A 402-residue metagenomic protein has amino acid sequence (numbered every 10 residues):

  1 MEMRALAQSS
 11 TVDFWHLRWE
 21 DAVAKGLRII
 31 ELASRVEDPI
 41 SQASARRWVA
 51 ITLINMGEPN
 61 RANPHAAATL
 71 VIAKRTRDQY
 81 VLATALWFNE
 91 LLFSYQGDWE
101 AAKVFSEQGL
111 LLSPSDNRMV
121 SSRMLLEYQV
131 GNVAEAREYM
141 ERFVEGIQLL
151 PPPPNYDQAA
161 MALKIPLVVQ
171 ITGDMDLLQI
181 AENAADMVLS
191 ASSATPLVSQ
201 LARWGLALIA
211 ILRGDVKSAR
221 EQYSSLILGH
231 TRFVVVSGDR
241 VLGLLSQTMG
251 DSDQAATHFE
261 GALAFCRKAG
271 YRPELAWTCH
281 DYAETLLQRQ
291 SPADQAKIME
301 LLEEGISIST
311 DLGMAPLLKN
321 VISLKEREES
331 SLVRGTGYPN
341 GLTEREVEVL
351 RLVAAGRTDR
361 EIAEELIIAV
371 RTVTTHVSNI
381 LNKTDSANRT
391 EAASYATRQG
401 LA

Functional and structural regions predicted by a protein language model:
M1-V235: Extended non-membrane alpha-helical scaffolds
S10, A50, E90, M124 (+9 more regions): Conserved small-residue packing positions in alpha-helical repeats and bundles
S10, A50, P151, T172 (+5 more regions): Short coil/turn linking the two alpha-helices of tandem helical-hairpin repeats
A219-D281, E329-P339, E361: Generic long, charged, amphipathic alpha-helical segments
T257, E300, E326, L332-S378 (+2 more regions): Helix-turn-helix DNA-binding segment
Q295-A315, E326: TPR/TPR-like (Sel1-like) alpha-helical repeat modules
M314-R334: Short, flexible helix-to-coil linker/hinge segments that flank and couple to helix-turn-helix
